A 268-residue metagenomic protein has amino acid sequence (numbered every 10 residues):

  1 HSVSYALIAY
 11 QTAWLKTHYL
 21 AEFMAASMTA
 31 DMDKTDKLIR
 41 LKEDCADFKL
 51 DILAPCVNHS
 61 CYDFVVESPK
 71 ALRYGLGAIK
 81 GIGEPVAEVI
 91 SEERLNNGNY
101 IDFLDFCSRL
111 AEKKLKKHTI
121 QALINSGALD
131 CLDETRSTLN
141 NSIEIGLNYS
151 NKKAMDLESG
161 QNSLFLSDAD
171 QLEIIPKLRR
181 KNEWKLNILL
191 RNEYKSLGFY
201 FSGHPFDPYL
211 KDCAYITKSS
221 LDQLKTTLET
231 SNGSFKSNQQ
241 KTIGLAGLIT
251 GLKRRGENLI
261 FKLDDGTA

Functional and structural regions predicted by a protein language model:
S2-A268: Noncatalytic, beta-rich nucleic-acid-contacting surfaces in large DNA/RNA-processing enzymes
